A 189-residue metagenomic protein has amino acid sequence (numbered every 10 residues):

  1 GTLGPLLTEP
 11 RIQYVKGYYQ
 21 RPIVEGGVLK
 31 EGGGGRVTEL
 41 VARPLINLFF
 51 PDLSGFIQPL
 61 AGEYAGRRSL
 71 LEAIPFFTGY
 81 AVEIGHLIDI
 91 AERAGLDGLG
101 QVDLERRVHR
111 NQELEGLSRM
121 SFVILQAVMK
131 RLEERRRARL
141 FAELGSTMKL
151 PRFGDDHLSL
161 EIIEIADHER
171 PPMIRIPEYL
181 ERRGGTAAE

Functional and structural regions predicted by a protein language model:
G1-A65: Acceptor/aglycone-binding surface of glycosyltransferases and processive sugar-polymer synthases
R11, G55, T78, I88-E105: Catalytic donor-sugar/metal-binding loop of nucleotide-sugar-dependent glycosyltransferases
Q20-E25, L71, R106-H109: A short, flexible beta-alpha/helix-coil linker loop
I46, L70-L71: A generic structural signal for short hydrophobic patches within well-formed alpha-helices
P59, Y64, Y80-I88: Conserved glycosyltransferase catalytic-site signature
E72-G79: Conserved nucleotide-sugar donor-binding catalytic segment
G100-S118: Active-site donor/metal-binding and catalytic loop motifs of nucleotide-sugar-dependent glycosylation enzymes
Q112-E189: Terminal low-complexity segments of carbohydrate-biosynthetic enzymes
